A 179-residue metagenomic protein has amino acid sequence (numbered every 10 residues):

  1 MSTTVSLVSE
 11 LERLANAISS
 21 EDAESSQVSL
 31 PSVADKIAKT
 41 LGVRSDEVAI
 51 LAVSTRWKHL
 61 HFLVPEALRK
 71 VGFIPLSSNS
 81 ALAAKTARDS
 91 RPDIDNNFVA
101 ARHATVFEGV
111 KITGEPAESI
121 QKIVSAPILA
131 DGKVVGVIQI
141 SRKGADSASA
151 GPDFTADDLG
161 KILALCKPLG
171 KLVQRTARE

Functional and structural regions predicted by a protein language model:
M1-S29, R175-E179: Signal-transmission linkers at sensory-effector interfaces
N16-E21, P31-V43, L51-V53, K85 (+3 more regions): Amphipathic alpha-helical regulatory segments at dimerization interfaces that relay allosteric signals between sensory
A38, V48-I74: GAF sensory/regulatory domain recognition with acknowledged cross-activation on helical regulatory dimers
H61-L63, R69-E108, E115-P116: Regulatory sensory and allosteric helical modules in signal-transduction proteins and certain transcription factors
Q121-A130: A short, aliphatic-rich beta-strand micro-motif
G136-E179: Juxtadomain coupling helices with adjacent low-complexity linkers
